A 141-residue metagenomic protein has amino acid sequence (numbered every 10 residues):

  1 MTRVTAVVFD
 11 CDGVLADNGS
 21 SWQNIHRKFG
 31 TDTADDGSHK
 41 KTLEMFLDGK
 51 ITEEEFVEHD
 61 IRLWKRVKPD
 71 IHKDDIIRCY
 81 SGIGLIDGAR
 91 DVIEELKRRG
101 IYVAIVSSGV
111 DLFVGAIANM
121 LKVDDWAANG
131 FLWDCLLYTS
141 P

Functional and structural regions predicted by a protein language model:
M1-E54, R62: Active-site neighborhood of HAD-like aspartate-dependent phosphohydrolases
T5-N24, D75-G84, A89-R90, L96: An N-terminal domain-start capping segment
C11-D12, N18, G109, N129-F131: Fold-independent oxyanion-binding glycine-rich loops and adjacent beta-strand/coil segments at enzyme active sites
E54-R90: Metal-dependent phosphoesterase signature
R66-D70, V106, D124: Active-site phosphate-binding/coordination module
A89-A118, W126-G130: Substrate-recognition element of Asp-dependent hydrolases with the DxDx(T/V) motif
Y138-P141: Conserved small/polar residues in nucleotide/adenosyl-binding loops
